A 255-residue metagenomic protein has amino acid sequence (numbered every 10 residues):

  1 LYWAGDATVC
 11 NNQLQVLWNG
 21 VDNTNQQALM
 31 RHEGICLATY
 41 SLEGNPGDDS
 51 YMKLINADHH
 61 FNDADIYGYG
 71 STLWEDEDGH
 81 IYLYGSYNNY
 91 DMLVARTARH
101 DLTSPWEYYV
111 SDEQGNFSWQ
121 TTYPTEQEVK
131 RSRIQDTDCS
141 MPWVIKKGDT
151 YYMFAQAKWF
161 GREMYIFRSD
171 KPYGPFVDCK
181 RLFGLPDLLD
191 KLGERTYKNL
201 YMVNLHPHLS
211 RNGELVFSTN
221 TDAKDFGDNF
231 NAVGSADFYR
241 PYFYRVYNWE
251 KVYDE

Functional and structural regions predicted by a protein language model:
L1-T8, Y69-L73, S140-W143, Y201-P207: Beta-propeller and closely related beta-sheet repeat lectin domains
V9-A64, D76-S140, I145-G193, L209-E214 (+1 more regions): Beta-rich carbohydrate-recognition and catalytic domains
